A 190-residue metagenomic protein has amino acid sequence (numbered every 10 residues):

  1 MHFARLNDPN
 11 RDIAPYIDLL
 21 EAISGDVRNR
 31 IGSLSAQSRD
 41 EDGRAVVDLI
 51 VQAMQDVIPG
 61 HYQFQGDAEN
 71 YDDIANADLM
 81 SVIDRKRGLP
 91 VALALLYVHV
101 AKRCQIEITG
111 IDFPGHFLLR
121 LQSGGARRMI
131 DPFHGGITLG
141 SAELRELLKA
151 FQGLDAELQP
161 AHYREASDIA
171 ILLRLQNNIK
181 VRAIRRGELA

Functional and structural regions predicted by a protein language model:
M1-A190: A structural boundary/capping signal
